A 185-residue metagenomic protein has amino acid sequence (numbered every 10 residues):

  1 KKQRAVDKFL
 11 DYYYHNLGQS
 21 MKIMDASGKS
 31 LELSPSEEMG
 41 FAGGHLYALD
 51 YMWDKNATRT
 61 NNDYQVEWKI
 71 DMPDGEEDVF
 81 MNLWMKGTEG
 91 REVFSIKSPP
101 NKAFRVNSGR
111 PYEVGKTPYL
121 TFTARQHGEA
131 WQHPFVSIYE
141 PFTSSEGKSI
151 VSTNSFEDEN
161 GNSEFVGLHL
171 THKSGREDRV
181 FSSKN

Functional and structural regions predicted by a protein language model:
K1-N185: CBM-like, beta-strand-rich accessory domains located in the C-terminal region of large, secreted polysaccharide-active
